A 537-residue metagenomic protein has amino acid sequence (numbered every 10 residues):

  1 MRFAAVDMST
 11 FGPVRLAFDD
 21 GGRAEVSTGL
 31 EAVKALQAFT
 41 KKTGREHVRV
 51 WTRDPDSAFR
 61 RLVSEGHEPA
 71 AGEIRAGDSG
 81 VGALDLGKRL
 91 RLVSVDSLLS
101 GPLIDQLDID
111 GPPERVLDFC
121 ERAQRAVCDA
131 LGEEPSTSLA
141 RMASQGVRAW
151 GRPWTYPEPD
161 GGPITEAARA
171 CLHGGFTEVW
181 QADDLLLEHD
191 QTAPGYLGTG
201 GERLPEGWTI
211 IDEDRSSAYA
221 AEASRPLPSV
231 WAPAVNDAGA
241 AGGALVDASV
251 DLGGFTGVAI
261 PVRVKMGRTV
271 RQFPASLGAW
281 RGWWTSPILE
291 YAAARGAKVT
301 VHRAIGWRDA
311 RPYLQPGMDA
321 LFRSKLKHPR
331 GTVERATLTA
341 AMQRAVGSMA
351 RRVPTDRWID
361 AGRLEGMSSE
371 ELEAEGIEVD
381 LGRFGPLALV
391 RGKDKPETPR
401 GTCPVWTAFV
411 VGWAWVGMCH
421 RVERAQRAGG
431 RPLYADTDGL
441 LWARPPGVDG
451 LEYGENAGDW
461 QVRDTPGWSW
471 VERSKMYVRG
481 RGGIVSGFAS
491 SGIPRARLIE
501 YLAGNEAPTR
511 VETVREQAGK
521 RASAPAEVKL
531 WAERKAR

Functional and structural regions predicted by a protein language model:
M1-F18: N-terminal basic/disordered segments at the start of proteins
F18-R537: Conserved acidic
